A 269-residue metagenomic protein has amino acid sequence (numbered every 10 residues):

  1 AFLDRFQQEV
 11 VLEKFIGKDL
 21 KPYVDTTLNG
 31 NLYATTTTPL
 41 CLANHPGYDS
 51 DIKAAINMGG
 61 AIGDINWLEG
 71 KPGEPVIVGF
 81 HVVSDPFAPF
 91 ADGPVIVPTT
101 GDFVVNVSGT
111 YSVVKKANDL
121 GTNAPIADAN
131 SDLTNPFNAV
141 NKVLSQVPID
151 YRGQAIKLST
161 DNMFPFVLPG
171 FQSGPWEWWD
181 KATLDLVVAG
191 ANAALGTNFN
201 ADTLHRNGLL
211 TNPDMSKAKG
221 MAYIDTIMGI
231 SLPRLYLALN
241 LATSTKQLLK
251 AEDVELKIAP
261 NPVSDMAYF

Functional and structural regions predicted by a protein language model:
A1-G73: Primarily recognizes the serine-hydrolase "nucleophile elbow" in alpha/beta-hydrolase and SGNH/GDSL folds
F2, D51, S108-K116, T226 (+2 more regions): Extracytoplasmic/secreted proteins, especially bacterial periplasmic and envelope-associated proteins
F2-Q8, G60, N118-T122, Y236 (+1 more regions): Sec-exported extracytoplasmic/periplasmic mature domains
V11-A34, V83, F87-N106, N198-P213: A solvent-exposed, charged loop/short amphipathic helix patch at secondary-structure junctions
P72-G190: Active-site-adjacent alpha-helix of alpha/beta-hydrolase-fold enzymes
E177-A242: Catalytic active-site module of serine/aspartate enzymes centered on a nucleophile-bearing elbow/loop
L237-A259: Residue-level detector of functionally pivotal "anchor" positions at catalytic/ligand-binding pockets or at interdomain
A251, N261-Y268: Short coil/turn motif common to extracellular beta-sandwich-like domains
